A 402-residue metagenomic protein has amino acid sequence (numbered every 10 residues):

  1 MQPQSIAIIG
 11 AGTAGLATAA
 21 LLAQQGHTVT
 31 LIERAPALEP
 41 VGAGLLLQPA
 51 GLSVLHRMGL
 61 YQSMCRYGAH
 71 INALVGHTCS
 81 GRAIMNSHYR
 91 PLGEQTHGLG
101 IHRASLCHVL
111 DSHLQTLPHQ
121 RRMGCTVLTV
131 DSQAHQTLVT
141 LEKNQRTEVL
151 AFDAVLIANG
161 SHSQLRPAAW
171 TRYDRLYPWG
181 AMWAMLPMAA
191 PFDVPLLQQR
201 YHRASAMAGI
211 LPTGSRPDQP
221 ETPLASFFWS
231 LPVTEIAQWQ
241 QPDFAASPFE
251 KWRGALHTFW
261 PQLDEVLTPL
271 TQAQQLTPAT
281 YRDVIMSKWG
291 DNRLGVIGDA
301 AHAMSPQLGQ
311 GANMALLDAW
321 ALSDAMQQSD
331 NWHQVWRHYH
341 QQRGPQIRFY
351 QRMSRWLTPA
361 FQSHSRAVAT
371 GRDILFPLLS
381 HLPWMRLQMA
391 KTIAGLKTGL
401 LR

Functional and structural regions predicted by a protein language model:
Q2-I6: Extreme N-terminal starter segment of soluble prokaryotic enzymes
I8-A20, Q24, L156, Q275-R366 (+1 more regions): Conserved mid-domain beta->alpha element of the FAD-binding
A14, A37, H162: Conserved Rossmann-like nucleotide-cofactor binding loop
A23-A43: Glycine-rich FAD pyrophosphate-binding loop
H27, L60, H119: Short phosphate-binding/catalytic loops that engage adenosine nucleotides
L31-I32, Y201, I297: Generic enzyme active-site microenvironment
A43, L47-H113: Active-site-adjacent segment of FAD-dependent monooxygenases/related oxidoreductases
D111-S112, T116-L276: Conserved FAD-binding catalytic core of PHBH/FMO-like flavoproteins
